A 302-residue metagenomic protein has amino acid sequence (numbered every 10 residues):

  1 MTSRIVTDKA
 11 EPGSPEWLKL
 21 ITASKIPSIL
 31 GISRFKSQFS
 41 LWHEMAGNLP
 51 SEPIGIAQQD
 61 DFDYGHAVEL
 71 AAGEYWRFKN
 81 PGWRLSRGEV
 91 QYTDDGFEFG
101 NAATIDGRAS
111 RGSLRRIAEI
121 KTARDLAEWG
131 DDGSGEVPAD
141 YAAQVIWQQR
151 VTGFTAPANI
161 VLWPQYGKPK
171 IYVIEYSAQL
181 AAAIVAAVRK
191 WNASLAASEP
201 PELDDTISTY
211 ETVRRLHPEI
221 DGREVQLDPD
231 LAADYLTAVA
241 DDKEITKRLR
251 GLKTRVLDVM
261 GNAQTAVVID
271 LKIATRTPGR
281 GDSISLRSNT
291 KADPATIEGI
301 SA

Functional and structural regions predicted by a protein language model:
M1-A302: Accessory terminal regions of nucleic-acid processing enzymes
